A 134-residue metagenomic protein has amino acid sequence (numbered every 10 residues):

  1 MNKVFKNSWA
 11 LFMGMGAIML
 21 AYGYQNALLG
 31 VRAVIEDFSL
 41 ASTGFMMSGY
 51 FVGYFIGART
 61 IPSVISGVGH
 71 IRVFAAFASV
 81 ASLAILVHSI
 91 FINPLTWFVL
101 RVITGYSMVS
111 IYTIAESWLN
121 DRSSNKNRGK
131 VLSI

Functional and structural regions predicted by a protein language model:
N2-F51: Helix-loop boundary and gating motifs at the non-cytosolic
Y22, I103-A115: Core transmembrane helices of Major Facilitator Superfamily
L29, S110-S123: Intracellular juxtamembrane helix-capping segments at the cytosolic ends of symmetry-related transmembrane helices
D37, G69, I90-T96: Helix-breaking motifs and short loop linkers at transmembrane-helix boundaries and internal kinks in secondary membrane
G53-G57, S107: MFS transmembrane alpha-helix packing/gate-lining sites
G57-H70: Helix-to-loop junctions at the C-terminal end of transmembrane segments in multipass secondary transporters
R72-V87: Structural signature of the two symmetry-related core transmembrane helices
L95-I103: Paired small-residue
